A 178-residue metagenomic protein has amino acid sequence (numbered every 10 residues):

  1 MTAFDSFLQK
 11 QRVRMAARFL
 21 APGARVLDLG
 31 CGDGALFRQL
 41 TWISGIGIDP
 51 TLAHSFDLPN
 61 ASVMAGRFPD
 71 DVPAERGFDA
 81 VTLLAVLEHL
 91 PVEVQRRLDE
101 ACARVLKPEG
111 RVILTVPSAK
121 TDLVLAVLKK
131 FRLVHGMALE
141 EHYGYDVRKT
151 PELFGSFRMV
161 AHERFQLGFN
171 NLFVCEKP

Functional and structural regions predicted by a protein language model:
M1-R76, A80-T82, R96-D99, G136-K149 (+3 more regions): Conserved N-terminal segment of class I S-adenosyl-L-methionine
A21, L90-P91, L106-P108: Helix-to-beta-strand junctions that scaffold the AdoMet/dcAdoMet cofactor pocket in Class I SAM-dependent enzymes
R25, E109-R111: Short glycine-centered segments of the SAM/dcSAM-binding site in methyltransferase folds
H54, L90, K120-D122: Feature marks short, surface-exposed loop/turn motifs that line or immediately flank catalytic pockets and channel
A85-H89: Short catalytic micro-motifs in class I SAM-dependent methyltransferases
R96-P108: A short glycine-rich, Lys/Arg-flanked "PGG" loop and its adjoining helix->strand segment in the class I
I113-V134: Conserved class I S-adenosyl-L-methionine
